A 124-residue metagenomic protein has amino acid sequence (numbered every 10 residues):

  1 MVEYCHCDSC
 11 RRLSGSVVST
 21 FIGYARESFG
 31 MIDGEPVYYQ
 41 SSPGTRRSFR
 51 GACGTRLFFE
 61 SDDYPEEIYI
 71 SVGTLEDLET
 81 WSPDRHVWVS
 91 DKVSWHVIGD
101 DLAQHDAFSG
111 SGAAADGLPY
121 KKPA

Functional and structural regions predicted by a protein language model:
M1-A124: A short Gly-Trp-Pro
